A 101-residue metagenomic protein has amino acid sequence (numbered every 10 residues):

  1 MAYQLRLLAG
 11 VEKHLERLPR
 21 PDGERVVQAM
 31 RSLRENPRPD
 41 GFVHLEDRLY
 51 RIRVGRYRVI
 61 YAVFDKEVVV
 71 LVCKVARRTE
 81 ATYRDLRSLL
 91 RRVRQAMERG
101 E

Functional and structural regions predicted by a protein language model:
A2-Q4, E16, P21, A62-E101: Enriched for short, Lys/Arg-rich terminal
L7-V11: Basic, amphipathic "hinge/linker" alpha-helix immediately C-terminal to the N-terminal HTH DNA-binding motif
H14, A29-S32, L71: Residue-level recognition of specific faces of alpha-helices
L18, D22, R34-P37, L49 (+1 more regions): Short coil/turn residues that cap or connect secondary-structure elements
R25: Charged catalytic carboxylate motif
Q28-R53: A short, surface-exposed loop/turn module that caps and links secondary-structure elements
V54-R56, D65: A generic beta-sheet turn/junction motif
